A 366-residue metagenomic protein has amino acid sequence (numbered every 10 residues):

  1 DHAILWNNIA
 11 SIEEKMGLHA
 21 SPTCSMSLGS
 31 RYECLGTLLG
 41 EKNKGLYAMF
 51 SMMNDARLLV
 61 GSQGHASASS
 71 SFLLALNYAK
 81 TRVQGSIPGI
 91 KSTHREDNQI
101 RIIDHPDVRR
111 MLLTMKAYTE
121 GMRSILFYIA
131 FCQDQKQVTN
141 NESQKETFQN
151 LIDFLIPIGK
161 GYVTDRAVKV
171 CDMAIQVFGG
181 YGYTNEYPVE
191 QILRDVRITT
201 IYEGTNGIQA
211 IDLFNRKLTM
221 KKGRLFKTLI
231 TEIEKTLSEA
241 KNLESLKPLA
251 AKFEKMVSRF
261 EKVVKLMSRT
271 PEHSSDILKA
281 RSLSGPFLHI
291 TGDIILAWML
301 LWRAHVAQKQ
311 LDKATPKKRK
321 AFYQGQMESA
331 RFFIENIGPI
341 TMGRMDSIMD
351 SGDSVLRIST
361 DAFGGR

Functional and structural regions predicted by a protein language model:
D1-E261: Internal glycine-rich alpha/beta core junctions
M220, T236-R366: C-terminal amphipathic alpha-helical interaction region
